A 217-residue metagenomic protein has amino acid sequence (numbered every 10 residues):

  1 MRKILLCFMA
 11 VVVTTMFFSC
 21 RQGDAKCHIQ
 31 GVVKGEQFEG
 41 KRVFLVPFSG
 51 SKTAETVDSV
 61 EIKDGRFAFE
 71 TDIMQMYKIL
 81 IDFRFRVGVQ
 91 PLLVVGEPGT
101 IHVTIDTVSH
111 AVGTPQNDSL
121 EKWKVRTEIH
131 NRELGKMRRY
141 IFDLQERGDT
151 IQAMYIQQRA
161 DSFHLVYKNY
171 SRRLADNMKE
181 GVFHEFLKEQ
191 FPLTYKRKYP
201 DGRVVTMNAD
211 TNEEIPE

Functional and structural regions predicted by a protein language model:
M1-V32: Bacterial Sec-dependent N-terminal signal peptides
C20-R172: A non-transmembrane, solvent-exposed segment enriched in polar/low-complexity residues
N177-V182: Short solvent-exposed coil/turn linkers within tandem alpha-helical repeat scaffolds
R197, V204-T206, E214: Short linear proline/tyrosine/threonine-rich motifs used for host-factor recruitment and membrane trafficking/assembly
